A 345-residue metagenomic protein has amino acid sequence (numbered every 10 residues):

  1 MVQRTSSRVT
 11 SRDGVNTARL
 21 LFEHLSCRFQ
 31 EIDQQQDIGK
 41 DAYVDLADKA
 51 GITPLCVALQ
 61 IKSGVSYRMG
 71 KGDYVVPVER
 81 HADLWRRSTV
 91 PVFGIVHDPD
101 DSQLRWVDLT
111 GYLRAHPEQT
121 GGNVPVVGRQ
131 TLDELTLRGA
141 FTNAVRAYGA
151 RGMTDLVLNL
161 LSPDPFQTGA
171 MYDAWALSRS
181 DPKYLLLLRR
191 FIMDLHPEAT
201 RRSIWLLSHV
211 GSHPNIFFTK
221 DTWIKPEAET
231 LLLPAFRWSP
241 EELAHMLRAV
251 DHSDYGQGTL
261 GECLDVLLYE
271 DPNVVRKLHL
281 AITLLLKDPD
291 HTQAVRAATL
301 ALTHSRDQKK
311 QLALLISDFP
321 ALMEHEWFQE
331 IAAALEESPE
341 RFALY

Functional and structural regions predicted by a protein language model:
M1-I38, V44-Y345: Mixed-charge (Asp/Glu-Lys/Arg
